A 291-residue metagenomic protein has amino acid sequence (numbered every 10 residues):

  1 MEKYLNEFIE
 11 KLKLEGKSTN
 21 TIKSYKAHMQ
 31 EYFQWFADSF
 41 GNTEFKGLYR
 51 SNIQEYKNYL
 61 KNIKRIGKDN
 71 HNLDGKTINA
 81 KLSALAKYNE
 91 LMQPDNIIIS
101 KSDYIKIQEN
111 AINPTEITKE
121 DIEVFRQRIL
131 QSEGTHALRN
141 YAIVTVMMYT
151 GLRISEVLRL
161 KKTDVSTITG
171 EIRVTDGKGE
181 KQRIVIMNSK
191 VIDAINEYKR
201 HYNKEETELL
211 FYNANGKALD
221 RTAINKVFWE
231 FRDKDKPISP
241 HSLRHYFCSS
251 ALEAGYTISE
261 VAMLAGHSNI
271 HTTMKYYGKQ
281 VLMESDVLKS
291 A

Functional and structural regions predicted by a protein language model:
K3-N20, A27-N113, S132: N-terminal core-binding DNA-recognition domain of tyrosine recombinases/integrases
E109-F125, G179-S189, K204-T207, R221: DNA breakage-rejoining catalytic core of tyrosine-based enzymes
E116, D176, A265, N269-S290: Catalytic-site neighborhood detector that most strongly recognizes the C-terminal catalytic loop/helix of tyrosine
V124-I154: Basic, Lys/Arg- and aromatic-enriched nucleic-acid-binding interface segment
T145, Y149, R244-S268, M283-E284: C-terminal catalytic core of tyrosine-transesterase DNA break-rejoin enzymes
T150, S155, R159-A194: Conserved tyrosine-mediated DNA breakage-rejoining catalytic core shared by Y-recombinases
V165-T167, K236-P237, Y256-Y276: Short, polar N-cap/turn motifs at the start of nucleic acid-interacting alpha helices
N188-D235: Active-site/catalytic core of tyrosine-dependent DNA strand-transfer enzymes
